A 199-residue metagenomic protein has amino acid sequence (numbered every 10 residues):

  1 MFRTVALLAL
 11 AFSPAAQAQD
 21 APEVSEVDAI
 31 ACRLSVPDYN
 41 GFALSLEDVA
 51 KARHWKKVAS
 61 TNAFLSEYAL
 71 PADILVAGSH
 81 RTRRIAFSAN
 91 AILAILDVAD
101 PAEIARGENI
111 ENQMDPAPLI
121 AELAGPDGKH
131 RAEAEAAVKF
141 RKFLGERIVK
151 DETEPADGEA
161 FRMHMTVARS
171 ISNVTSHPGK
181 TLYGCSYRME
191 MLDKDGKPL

Functional and structural regions predicted by a protein language model:
M1-L7: Sec-dependent signal peptide recognition, specifically the positively charged N-region followed immediately by
S13-A15: N-terminal signal peptide c-region/cleavage motif recognized by signal peptidases
A18-R106: Short helix/turn-capping signatures at newly exposed starts of structured segments
Q19-A21, A102-I104, L123, I171-H177 (+1 more regions): Compositionally biased, proline/threonine/alanine/serine-rich low-complexity intrinsically disordered stretches
D38-V49, I104-P116, M189-L199: Surface-exposed flexible segments
V76-P155: Long, charged/polar, surface-exposed segments that mediate recognition or autoinhibition
E135-L199: Glycine-rich, aromatic-bearing surface loops/beta-hairpins
